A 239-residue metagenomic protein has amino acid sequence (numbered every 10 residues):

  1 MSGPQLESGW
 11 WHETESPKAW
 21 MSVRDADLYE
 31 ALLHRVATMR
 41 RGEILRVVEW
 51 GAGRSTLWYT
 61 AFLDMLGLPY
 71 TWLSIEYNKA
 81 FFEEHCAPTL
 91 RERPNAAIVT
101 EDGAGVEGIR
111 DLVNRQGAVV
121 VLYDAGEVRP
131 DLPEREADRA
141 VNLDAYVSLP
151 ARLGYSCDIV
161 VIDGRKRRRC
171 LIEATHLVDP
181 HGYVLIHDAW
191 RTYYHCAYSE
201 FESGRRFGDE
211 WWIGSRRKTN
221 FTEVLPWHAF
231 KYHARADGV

Functional and structural regions predicted by a protein language model:
M1-P17, L33-H34, W227-H228, Y232-V239: Non-catalytic N-terminal targeting/anchoring module and adjacent flexible stem/linker that precedes the structured
M1-V23, Y123-R152: Glycine-rich phosphate-binding "P-loop"
L6-E7, S16, R46, F207-G208 (+1 more regions): Acidic, low-complexity intrinsically disordered regions
T14, I44-L45, I159: Residue-level detector of alpha-helix boundaries and kinks
W20-P130: SAM cofactor-binding core of SAM-dependent methyltransferases, primarily the Rossmann-like beta-alpha-beta module
L66-L68, E92-P94, R139-V141, P180-G182 (+2 more regions): Short, low-complexity, polar/charged sequence segments that are solvent-exposed and flexible
V147-G154, I159-V239: C-terminal substrate-binding/active-site "lid" region of AdoMet-derived donor-dependent transferases
